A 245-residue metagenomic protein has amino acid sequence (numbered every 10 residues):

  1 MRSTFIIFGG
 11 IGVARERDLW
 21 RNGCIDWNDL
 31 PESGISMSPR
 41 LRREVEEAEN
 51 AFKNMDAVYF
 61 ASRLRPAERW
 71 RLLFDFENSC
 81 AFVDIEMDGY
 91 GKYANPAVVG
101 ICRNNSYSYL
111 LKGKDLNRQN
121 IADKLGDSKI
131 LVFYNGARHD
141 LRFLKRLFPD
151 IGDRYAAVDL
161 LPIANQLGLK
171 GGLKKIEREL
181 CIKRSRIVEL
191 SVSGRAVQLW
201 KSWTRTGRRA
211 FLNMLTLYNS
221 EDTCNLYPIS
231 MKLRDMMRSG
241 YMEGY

Functional and structural regions predicted by a protein language model:
M1-E77: N-terminal accessory regions of nucleic-acid-interacting proteins
E68-L72, E86-Y90, Q119-I121: Catalytic micro-motifs at enzyme active sites that drive phosphoryl/nucleotidyl and oxygen chemistry
N78-D88, N219: Two-metal-ion RNase H-like nuclease active-site motif
D84-E86, D140, D159, D222: Acidic active-site catalytic centers that drive phospho-/nucleotidyl reactions and related ester hydrolyses
Y90-G91, D140-F143, Y227: Short catalytic/ligand-binding loop motif for oxyanion handling, primarily in non-cytosolic enzymes, centered on
G91-A97: Short, flexible loop/turn motifs enriched in small residues
V98-S193: Conserved DEDDh/DEDDy metal-dependent 3′-5′ exonuclease domain
C181-Y245: Acidic, Mg2+-coordinating catalytic module of metal-dependent nucleases/exonucleases that use a two-metal-ion mechanism
